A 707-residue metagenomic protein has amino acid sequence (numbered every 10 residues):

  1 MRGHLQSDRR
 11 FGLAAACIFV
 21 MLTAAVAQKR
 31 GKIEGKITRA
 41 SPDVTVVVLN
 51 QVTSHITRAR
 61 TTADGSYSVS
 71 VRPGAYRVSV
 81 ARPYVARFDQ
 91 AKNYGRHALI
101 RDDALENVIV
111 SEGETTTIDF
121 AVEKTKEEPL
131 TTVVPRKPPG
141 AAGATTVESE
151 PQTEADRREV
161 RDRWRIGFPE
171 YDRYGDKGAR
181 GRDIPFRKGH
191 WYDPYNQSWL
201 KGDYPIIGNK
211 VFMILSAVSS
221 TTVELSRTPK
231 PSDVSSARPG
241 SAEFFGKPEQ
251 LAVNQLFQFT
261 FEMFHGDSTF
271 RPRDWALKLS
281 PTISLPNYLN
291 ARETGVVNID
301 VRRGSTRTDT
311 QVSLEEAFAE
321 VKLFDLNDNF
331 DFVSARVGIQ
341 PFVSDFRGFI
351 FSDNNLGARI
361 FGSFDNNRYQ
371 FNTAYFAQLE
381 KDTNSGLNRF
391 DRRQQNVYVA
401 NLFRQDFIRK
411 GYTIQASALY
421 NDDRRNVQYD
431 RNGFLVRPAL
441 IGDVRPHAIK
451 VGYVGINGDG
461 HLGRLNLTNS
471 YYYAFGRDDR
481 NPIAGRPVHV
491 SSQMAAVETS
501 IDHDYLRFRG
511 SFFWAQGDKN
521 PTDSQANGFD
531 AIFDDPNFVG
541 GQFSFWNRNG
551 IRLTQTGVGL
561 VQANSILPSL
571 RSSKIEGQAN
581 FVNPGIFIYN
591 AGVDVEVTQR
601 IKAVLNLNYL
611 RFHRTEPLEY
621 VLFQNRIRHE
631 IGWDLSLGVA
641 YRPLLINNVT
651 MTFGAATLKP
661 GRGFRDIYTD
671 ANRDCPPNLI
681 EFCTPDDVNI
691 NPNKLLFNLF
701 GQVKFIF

Functional and structural regions predicted by a protein language model:
A27, N93-G95, I109, T117-R273 (+3 more regions): N-terminal periplasmic/intermembrane-space "pro-region" immediately following the signal or transit peptide
G31-I33, T38-V52, P73: Short, ordered, surface-exposed loop/turn motifs in non-cytosolic proteins
Q51-S66, S70: Short, acidic Ser/Thr/Gly-rich low-complexity loop/linker segments typical of extracellular and cell-surface proteins
G74-Q90: A short, solvent-exposed beta-strand micro-motif common in secreted/extracellular proteins
F186-L215, S226-K230, F264-L277, L323-V333 (+6 more regions): Short loop/turn motifs that connect adjacent beta-strands in outer-membrane beta-barrel proteins
M263-D382, R404, A496-R548, A655-L658: Outer membrane beta-barrel
N329-D331, Q340-A526, F587-Y589, E596-Q599 (+4 more regions): Signature for the C-terminal beta-barrel architecture of outer-membrane proteins
N693-F707: Outer-membrane beta-barrel "beta-signal"
